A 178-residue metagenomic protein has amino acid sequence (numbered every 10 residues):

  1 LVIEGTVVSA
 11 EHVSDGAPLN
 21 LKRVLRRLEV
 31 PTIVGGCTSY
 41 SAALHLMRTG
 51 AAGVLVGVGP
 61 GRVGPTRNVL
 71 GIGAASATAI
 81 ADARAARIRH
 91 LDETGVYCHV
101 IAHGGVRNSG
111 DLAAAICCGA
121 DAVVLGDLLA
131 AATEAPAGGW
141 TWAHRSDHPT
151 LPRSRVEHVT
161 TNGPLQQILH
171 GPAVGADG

Functional and structural regions predicted by a protein language model:
L1-P31, Y40-L55: Hydrophobic, small-residue-rich alpha-helical packing segments that form membrane-like cores
I3-V8, C37-S39, V58-G61, G105-V106 (+1 more regions): Short, ordered loop/turn segments at secondary-structure junctions
V7-S14, Y40-S41, G61-P65, V69-G73 (+1 more regions): Short, small-residue-enriched loops and turns at beta-alpha junctions that line or gate enzyme active sites
V13, L44-H45, T66-R67, L112-A113 (+1 more regions): Short, well-ordered secondary-structure micro-motifs
A17-P18, S39, I80, N108: Generic non-transmembrane alpha-helix signal with a bias for helix starts/N-cap capping motifs
L19-L21, G59-R62, I88: Generic detector of short, locally flexible boundary/turn motifs and exposed helical patches
V24, V54-V56, V69, V100-I101: Hydrophobic aliphatic residue packing
L28-E29, I33, T49, G71-A102 (+1 more regions): Alpha/beta catalytic cores of nucleotide-metabolism and tRNA/nucleoside-modifying enzymes
